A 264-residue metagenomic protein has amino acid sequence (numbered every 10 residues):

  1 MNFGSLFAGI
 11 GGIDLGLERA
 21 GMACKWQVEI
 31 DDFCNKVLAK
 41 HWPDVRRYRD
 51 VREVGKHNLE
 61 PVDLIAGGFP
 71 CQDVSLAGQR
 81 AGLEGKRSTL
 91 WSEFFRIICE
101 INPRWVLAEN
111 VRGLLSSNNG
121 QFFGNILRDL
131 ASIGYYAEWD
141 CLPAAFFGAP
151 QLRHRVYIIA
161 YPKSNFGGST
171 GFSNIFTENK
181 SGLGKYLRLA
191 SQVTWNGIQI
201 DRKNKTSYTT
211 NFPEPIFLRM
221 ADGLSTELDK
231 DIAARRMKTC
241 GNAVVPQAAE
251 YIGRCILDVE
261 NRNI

Functional and structural regions predicted by a protein language model:
M1-F3: Extreme N-terminal starter segment of soluble prokaryotic enzymes
L6-G11: Class I SAM-dependent methyltransferase "Motif I" SAM/SAH-binding loop
G16-A23, H41: A short, Lys/Arg-enriched amphipathic alpha-helix followed by its capping loop at the start of a domain
V28-I30, E109-N110: Conserved acidic E/D residue at the C-terminus of a beta-strand in Rossmann-like folds
F33-K36: Short alpha-helix immediately C-terminal to the canonical SAM-binding loop
D44-D50: Conserved SAM-binding strand-loop segment of SAM-dependent methyltransferases
V54-L64, Q72-C240: Class I S-adenosyl-L-methionine
A249: Acidic-aromatic/histidine active-site loop/patch
